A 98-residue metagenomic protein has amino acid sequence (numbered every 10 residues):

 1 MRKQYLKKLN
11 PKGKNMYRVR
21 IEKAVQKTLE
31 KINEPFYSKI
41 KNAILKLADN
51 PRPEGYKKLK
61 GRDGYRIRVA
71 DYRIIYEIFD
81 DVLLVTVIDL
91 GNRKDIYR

Functional and structural regions predicted by a protein language model:
M1-R20, A24-S38, V69, E77-R98: Enriched for short, Lys/Arg-rich terminal
N42-I67: A short, surface-exposed loop/turn module that caps and links secondary-structure elements
G55-K58, D71, D95-I96: Residue-level preference for alpha-helix termini and adjacent loops
